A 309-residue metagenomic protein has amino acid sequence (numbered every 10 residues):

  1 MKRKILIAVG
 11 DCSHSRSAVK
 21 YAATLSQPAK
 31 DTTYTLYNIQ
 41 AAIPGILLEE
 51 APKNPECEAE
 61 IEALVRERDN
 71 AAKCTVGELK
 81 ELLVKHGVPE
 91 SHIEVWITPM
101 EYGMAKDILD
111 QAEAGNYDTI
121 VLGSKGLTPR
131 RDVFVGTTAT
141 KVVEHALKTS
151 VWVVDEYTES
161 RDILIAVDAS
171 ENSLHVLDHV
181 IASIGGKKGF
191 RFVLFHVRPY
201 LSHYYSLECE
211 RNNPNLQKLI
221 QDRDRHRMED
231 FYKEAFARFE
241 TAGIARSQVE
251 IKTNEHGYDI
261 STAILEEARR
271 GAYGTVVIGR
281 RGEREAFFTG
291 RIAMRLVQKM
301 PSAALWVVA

Functional and structural regions predicted by a protein language model:
M1, P44, R66, E78-I120 (+1 more regions): Structural beta-alpha unit
M1-E62, R161-K218, A237-E250, K299 (+2 more regions): Small/aliphatic-rich secondary-structure junction motif
R3-K4, Y21-P28, D107-E159, E266-A309: Gly/Ser-rich helix-loop-strand patches that form or flank binding pockets for ribonucleotide-derived cofactors
S15, E101-Y102, S173, G257-Y258 (+1 more regions): A conditional alpha-helix N-cap/helix-loop micro-motif detector
Y21, A71-L79, D107, H226-A235 (+1 more regions): Short, solvent-exposed amphipathic alpha-helices that sit in or adjacent to ligand/effector-binding or catalytic
C57-C74, P214-D230: A short acidic, glycine-rich active-site loop that binds or catalyzes chemistry on phosphate/adenosine moieties
C57-E58, G185, N213, I260-A263 (+3 more regions): Membrane-embedded alpha-helical bundles that form conduits across membranes
